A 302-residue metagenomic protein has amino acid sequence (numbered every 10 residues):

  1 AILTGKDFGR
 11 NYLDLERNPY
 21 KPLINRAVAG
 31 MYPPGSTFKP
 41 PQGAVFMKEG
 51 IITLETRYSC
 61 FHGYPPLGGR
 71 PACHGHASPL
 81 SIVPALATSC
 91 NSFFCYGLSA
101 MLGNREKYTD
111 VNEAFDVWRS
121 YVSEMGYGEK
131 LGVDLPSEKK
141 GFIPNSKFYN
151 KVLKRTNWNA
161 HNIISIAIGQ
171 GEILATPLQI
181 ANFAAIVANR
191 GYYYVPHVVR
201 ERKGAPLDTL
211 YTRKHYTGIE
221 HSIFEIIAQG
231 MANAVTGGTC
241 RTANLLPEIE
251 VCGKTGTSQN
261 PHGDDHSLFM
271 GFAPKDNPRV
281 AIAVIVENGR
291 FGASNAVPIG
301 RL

Functional and structural regions predicted by a protein language model:
A1-T37, P41-G292: Beta-lactam-recognizing serine transpeptidase/beta-lactamase-like catalytic domain environment
V187, I299-L302: Short amphipathic C-terminal alpha-helix that caps PH/PH-like domains
S294-P298: Generic recognition of short, well-ordered alpha-helical segments
